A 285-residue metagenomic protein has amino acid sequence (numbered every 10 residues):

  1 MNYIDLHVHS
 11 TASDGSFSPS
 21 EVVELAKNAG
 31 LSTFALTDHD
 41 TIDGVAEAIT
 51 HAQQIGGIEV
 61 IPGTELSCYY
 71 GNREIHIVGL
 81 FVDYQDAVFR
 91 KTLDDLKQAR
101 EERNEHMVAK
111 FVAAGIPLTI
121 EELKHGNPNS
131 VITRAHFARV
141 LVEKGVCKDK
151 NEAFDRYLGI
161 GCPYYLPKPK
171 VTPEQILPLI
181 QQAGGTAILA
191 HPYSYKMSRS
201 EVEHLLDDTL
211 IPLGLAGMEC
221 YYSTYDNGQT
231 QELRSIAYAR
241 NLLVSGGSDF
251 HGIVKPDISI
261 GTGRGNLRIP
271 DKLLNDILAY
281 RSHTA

Functional and structural regions predicted by a protein language model:
M1-R73, L158-G159, V171-K255: An N-terminally biased module of ancient metal coordination in phosphate/nucleic-acid-related enzymes
A46, A237, R264, I277-L278 (+1 more regions): Generic low-complexity, intrinsically disordered sequence content enriched in small uncharged/hydrophobic residues
H51-D208, L267-A285: Extended substrate/RNA-proximal surfaces in nucleic-acid metabolism proteins
I258-P270: Conserved, well-ordered active-site substructure
